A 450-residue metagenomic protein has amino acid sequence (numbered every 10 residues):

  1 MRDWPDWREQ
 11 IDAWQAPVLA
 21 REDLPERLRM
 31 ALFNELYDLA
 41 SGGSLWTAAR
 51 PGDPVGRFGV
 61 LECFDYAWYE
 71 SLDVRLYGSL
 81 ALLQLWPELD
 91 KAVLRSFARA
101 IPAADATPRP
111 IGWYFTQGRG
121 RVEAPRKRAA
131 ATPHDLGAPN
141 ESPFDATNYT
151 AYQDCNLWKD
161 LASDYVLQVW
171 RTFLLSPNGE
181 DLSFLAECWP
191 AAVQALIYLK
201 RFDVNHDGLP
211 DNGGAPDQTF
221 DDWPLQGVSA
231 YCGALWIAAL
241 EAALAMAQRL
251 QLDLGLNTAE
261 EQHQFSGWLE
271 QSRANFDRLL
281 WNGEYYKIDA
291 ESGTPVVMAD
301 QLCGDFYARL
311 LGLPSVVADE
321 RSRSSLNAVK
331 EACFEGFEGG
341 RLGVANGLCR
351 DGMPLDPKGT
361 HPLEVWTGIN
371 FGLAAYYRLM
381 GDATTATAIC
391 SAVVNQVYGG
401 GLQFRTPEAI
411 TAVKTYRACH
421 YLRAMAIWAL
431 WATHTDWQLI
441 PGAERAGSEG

Functional and structural regions predicted by a protein language model:
M1-F58, C63, C155, T172 (+6 more regions): Mature extracytoplasmic enzyme cores
M1-I11, G56, F64-L209, G227-A247 (+6 more regions): Aromatic-rich carbohydrate-recognition surfaces in CAZymes
E9-D12, L19, P51, G118 (+3 more regions): Intrinsically disordered, low-complexity regulatory segments enriched in acidic/serine/proline/glutamine/glycine
L24-C63, A98, P102-N156, V204-G227 (+3 more regions): Extended glycan-interaction surfaces of carbohydrate-active proteins
L72-P102, A162-D164, P190, A238-A245 (+4 more regions): Active-site core of glycosidic bond-cleaving carbohydrate-active enzymes
L174, N178, R201, R249-L252 (+3 more regions): Secondary-structure boundary motif
L196, R273, C390: Short amphipathic alpha-helical/adjacent loop interface patches that line ligand and macromolecule-binding sites
